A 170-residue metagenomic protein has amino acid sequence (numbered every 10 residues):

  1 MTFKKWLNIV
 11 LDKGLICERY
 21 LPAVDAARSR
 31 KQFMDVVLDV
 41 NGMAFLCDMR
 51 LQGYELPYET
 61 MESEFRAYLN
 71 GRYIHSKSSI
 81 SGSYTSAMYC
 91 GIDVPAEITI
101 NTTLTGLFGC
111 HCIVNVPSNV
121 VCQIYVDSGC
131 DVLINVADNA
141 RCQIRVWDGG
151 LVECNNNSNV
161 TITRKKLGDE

Functional and structural regions predicted by a protein language model:
M1-E170: Short, glycine-biased loop/turn motifs at secondary-structure junctions and in low-complexity Ser/Thr/Pro-rich termini
